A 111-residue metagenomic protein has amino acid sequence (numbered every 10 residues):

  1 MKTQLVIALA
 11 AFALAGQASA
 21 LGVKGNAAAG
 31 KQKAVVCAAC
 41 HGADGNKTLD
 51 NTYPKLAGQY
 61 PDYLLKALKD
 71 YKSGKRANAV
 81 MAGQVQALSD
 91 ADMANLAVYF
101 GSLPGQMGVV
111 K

Functional and structural regions predicted by a protein language model:
M1-Q4: Positively charged n-region of N-terminal signal peptides that target proteins for export
V6-A15: Bacterial N-terminal signal peptides
A13, C40-A43, Q59, Q84: Small disulfide-bonded, cysteine-rich extracellular recognition modules and tandem repeats
G16-A34, D44-T52, G105, V109-K111: Electrostatic cytochrome c docking/interface patches
Q32-A43, K66-K69, A94-V98: C-type cytochrome heme c attachment motif
T48-K55, K72-K111: Axial heme c-ligation environment in periplasmic c-type cytochrome domains
